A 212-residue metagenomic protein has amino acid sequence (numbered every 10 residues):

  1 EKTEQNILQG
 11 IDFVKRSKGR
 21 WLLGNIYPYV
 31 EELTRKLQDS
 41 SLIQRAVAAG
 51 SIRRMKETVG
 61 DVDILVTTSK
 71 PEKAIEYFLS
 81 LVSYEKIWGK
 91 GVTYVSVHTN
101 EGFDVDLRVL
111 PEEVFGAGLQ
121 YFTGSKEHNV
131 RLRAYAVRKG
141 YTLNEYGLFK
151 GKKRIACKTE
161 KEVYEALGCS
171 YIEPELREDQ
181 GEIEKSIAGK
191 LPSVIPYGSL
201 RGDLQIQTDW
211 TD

Functional and structural regions predicted by a protein language model:
E1-V47: Helical scaffold of the NTase/Pol beta-like nucleotidyltransferase catalytic core
N6, T58-G60, Q120: Short acidic, glycine/serine/threonine-rich loops at helix termini
G19, E72-R201, T208: Acidic, metal-coordinating catalytic segment for phosphate/diphosphate chemistry, firing primarily on the Nudix
E31-P71: Active-site nucleotide-donor binding segment shared across nucleotidyl transfer reactions
A48, D203-I206: Short hydrophobic beta-strand that contains or immediately precedes a catalytic carboxylate
D63-L65, Q205-D209: Histidine-centered divalent metal-coordination motifs
